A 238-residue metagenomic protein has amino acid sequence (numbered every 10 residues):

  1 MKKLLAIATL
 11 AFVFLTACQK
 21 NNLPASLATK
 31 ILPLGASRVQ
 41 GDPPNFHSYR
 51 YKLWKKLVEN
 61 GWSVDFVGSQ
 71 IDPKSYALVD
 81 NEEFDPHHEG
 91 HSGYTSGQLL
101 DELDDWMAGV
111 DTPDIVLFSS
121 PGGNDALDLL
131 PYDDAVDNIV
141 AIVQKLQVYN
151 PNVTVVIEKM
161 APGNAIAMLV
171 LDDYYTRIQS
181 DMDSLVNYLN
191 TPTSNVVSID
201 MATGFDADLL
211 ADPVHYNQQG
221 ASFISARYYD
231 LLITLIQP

Functional and structural regions predicted by a protein language model:
M1-L4: Positively charged n-region of N-terminal signal peptides that target proteins for export
I7-V13: Bacterial N-terminal signal peptides
L15-K30, P238: Bacterial Sec-dependent N-terminal signal peptides
L27-K30, N60-D65, D111-L117, N150-V156 (+1 more regions): Loop/turn elements at helix/coil->beta-strand transitions in domains of secreted/extracellular proteins
I31-L34, L99, D212-P238: Histidine-centered active-site loop/cap adjacent to the catalytic His in serine esterases/O-acetyl transfer systems
L34-R38, V67-D72, F118-G123, E158-G163 (+2 more regions): Active-site-proximal beta-strand/loop segments in catalytic clefts of secreted hydrolases
R38-D137, T176, S180: Conserved SGNH/GDSL esterase-like catalytic core that processes O-acyl groups on lipids and polysaccharides
P162-D200, Q218-S222: Substrate-gating cap/lid alpha-helix
